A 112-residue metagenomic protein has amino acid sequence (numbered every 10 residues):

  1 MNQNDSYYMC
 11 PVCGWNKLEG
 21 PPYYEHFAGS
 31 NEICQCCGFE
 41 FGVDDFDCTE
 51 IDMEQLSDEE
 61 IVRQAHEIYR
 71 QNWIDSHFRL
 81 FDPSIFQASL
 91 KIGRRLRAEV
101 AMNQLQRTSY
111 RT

Functional and structural regions predicted by a protein language model:
M1-P11: A broadly conserved sequence feature marking short terminus-proximal activation segments in nucleic acid-centric
Q3, F27, E59, R63: Flexible, glycine- and charge-enriched loops at secondary-structure boundaries
C10-C13, C34: Short cysteine-rich clusters marking metal-coordination/redox-active sites
W15, F39: Short Cys/His-rich local motifs and their 1-3 flanking residues in nucleic-acid-associated proteins and small
E19-G20, V43-D44: Short, non-ligating residues that shape and space the ligands of small metal-coordination modules and catalytic
P22-E32: Short linker/helix segments within small regulatory modules
C34, F41, R70-W73: Amphipathic alpha-helical interface segments used for dimerization/assembly
T49-T112: Short, intrinsically disordered terminal segments enriched in charged and Pro/Gly residues
